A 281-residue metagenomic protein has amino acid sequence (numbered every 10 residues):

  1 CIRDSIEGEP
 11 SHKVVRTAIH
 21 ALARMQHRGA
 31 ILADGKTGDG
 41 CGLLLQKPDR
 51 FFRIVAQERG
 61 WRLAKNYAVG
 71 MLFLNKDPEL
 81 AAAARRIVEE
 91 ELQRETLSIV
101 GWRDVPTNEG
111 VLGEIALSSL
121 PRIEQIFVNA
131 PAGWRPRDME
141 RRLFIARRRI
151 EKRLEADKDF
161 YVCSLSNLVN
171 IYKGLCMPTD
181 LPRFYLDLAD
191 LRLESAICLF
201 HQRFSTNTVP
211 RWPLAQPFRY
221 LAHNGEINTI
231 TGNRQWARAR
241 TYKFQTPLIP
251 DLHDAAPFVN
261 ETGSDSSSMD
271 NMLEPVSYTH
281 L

Functional and structural regions predicted by a protein language model:
C1-D4, T279-H280: Conserved small/polar residues in nucleotide/adenosyl-binding loops
R3-I6, H27-G40, F218-W236: Conserved phosphate/anionic-ligand binding catalytic regions in large, soluble enzymes, centered on
S5-G8, N207: Asp/Glu-centered strand-loop micro-motifs enriched in Gly/Pro and often flanked by an aromatic residue
E7-A18, L22-A23: N-terminal cofactor/phosphate-binding cores enriched in small/glycine residues, especially glycine-rich loops such as
H12, L32-A33, G38-A196, F200-T206 (+1 more regions): Extended, highly charged
H20, L214-N260: Extended active-site and interfacial segments that coordinate phosphate-rich ligands in large catalytic machineries
S205-P210, L214: Flexible, glycine/threonine-enriched loop-and-boundary segments that flank and lead into catalytic domains of large
